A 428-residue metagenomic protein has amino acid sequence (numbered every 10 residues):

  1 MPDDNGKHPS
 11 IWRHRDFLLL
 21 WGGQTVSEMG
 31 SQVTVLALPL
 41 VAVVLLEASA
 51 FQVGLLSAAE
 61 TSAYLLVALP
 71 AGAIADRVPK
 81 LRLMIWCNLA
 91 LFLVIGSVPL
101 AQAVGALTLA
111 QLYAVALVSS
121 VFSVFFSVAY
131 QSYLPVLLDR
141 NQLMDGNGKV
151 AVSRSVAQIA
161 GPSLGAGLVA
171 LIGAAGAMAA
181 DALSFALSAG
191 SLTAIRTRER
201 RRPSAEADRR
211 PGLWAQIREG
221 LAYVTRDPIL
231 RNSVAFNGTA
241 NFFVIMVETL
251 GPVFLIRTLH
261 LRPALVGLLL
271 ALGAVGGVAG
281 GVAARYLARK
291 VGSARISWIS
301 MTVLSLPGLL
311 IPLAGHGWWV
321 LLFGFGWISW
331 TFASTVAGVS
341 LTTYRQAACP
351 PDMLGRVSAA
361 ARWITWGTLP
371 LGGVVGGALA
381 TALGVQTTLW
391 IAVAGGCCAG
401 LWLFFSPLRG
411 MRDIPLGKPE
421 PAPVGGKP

Functional and structural regions predicted by a protein language model:
M1-P428: Alpha-helical transmembrane-bundle signature of multi-pass membrane transport and export proteins
